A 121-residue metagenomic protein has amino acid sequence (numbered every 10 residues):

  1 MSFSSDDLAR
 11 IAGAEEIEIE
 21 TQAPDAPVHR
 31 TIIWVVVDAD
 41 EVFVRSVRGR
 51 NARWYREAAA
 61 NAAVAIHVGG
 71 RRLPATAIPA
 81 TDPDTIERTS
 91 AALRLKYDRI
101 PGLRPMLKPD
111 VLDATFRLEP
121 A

Functional and structural regions predicted by a protein language model:
M1-E18, D84: Extreme N-terminal tail/first-helix region
M1-S2, P24-W34, G69-T76: Short low-complexity stretches enriched in small and charged residues
S5-D7, T21-Q22, G102-P105: Short, P/G- and charge-enriched loop/turn segments at secondary-structure junctions
D7-L8, R30, A114: Short linear motifs in intrinsically disordered/low-complexity regions
A14-R48, R56, V64: Short beta-strand segments
G49-P120: Short, structured beta-strand-loop surface elements
